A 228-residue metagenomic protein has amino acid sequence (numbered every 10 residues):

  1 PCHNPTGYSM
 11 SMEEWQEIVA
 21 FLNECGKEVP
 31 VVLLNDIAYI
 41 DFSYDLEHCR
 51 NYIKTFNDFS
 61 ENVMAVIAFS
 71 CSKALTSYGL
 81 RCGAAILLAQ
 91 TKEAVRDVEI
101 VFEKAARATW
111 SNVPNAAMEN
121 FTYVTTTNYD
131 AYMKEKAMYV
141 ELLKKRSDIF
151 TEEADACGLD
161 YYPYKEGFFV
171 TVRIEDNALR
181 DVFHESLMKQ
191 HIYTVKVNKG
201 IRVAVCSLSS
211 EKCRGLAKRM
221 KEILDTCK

Functional and structural regions predicted by a protein language model:
P1-H48: Active-site phosphate-binding strand-loop segment of PLP-dependent enzymes
M12-F21, E47-F56, K144-D148, A217-K218: Well-ordered, non-membrane alpha-helical segments in soluble/globular domains
V19, N177-K228: PLP-dependent enzyme catalytic core of the Aspartate aminotransferase-like
C25-E28, D58-E61, C157: Short helix-capping segments at alpha-helix termini
P30-V32, V66, F169, G200-R202: Structural preference for beta-strand elements that scaffold enzyme active sites
N57-V140: Conserved core segment of the aminotransferase class I/II
I86, T171-R173, A204-C206: Short hydrophobic/aromatic beta-strand micro-patches that form the beta-sheet surface supporting nucleotide- or nucleic
T122, E135-D155, D160-R173, K196-K199: Conserved glycine-rich beta-strand-loop-beta hairpin in the small C-terminal domain of fold type I
